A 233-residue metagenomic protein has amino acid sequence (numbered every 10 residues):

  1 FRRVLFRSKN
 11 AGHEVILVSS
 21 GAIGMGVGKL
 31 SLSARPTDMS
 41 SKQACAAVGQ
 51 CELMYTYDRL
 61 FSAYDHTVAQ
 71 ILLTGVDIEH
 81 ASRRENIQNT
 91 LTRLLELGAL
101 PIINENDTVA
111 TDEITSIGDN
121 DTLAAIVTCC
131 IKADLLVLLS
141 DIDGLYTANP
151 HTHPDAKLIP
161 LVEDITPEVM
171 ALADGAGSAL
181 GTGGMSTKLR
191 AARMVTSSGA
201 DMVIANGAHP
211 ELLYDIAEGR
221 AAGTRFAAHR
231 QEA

Functional and structural regions predicted by a protein language model:
R3-R35, M39-T67, I71-A233: C-terminal catalytic "cap/lid" subdomain
